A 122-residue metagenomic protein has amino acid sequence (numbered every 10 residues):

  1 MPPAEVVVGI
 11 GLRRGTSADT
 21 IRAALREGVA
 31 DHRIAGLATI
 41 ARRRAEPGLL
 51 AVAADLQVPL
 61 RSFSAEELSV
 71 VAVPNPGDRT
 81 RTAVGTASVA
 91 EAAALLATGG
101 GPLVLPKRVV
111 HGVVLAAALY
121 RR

Functional and structural regions predicted by a protein language model:
M1-A41, A118-R122: Conserved mixed alpha/beta catalytic, RNA-binding, or beta-rich assembly cores of soluble enzyme, regulatory
E5-V8, A35-G36, R61, G101-V104 (+1 more regions): Structural motif
A18, T39-I40, R81-A83, A93-A97: A short linear-motif detector with a strong N-terminal bias
A24, A51, E91-L95: Alpha-helical scaffold segments in soluble metabolic enzymes
R26, A30, A54-R61, A97-G101 (+1 more regions): Generic secondary-structure signature for well-ordered alpha-helical cores
I40-V89: Long, charge-dense
E91-R122: C-terminal edge-of-domain segments
